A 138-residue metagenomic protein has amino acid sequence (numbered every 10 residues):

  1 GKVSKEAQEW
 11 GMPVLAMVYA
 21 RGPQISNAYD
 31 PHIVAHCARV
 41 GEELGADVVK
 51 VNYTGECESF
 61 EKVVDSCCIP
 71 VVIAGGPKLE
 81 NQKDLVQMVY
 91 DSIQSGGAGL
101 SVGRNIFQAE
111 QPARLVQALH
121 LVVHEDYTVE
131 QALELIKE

Functional and structural regions predicted by a protein language model:
G1-I73, L79-V102, L121, E125-L135: Alpha/beta enzyme core
R21-Q24, F107-Q111: Glycine-rich, proline-tolerant flexible connector loops at the mouths of alpha/beta enzymes
D84-V86, E110-L119: Histidine/acidic-residue-rich catalytic or RNA/ligand-binding cores of hydrolases and nuclease-related proteins
R104-Q108, K137: A short, acidic, flexible beta-alpha connecting loop/helix-capping segment that sits on the rim of active
